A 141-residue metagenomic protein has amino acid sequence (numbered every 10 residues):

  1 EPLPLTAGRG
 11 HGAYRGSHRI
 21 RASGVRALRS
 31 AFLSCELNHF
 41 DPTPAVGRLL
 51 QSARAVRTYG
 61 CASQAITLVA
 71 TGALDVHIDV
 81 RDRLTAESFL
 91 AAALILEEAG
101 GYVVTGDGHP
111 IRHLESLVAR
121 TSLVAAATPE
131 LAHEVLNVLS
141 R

Functional and structural regions predicted by a protein language model:
E1-G10: DPxDG-like acidic metal-binding loop motif
G8, R21-R141: An extended, acidic
H18: Surface loops and adjacent helix of pleckstrin homology
